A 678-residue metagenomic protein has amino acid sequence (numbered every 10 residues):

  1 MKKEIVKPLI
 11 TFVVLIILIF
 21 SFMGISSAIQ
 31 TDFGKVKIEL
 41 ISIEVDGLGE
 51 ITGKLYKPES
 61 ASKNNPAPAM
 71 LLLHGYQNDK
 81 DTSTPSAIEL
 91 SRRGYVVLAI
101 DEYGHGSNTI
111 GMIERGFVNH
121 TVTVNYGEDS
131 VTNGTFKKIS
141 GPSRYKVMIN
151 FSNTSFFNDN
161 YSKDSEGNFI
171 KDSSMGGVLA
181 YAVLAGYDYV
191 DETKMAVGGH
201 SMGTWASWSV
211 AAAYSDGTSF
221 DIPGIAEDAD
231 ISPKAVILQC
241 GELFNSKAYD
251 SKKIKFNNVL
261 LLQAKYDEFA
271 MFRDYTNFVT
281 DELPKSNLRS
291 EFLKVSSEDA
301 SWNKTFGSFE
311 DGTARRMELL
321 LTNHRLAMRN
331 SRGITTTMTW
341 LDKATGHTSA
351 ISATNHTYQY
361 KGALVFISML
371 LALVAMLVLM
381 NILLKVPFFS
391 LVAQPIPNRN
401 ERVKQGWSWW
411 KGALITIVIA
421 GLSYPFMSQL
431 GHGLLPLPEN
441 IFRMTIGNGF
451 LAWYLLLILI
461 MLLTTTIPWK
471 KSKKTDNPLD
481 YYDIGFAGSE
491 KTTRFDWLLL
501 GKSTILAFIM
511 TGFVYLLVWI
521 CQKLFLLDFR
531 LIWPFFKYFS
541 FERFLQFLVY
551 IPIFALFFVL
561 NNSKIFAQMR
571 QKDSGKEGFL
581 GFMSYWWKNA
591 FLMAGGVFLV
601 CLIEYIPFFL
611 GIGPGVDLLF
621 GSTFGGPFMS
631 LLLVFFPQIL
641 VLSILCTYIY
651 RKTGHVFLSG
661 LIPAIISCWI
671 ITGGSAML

Functional and structural regions predicted by a protein language model:
K3-E44, T52: An N-terminal hydrophobic leader/cap segment in hydrolases
K3-L9, T357-I367, W407, N448 (+2 more regions): Membrane-interface helix-boundary signature
P8-L15, A363-L373, A413, T504: Alpha-helical transmembrane segments
F20-S26, L377-N381, G421-Q429: Alpha-helical transmembrane segments of multi-pass membrane proteins
Q30, K35-Y358: Soluble extramembrane regions of membrane proteins in the secretory/endomembrane system
T348-M376, L384-W410: Cytosolic-side membrane-insertion boundary helix
M380-V386, A393, I484-E490: Flexible cytoplasmic loops linking transmembrane helices in multi-pass membrane transporters
K411-L678: Alpha-helical transmembrane segments of integral membrane proteins
